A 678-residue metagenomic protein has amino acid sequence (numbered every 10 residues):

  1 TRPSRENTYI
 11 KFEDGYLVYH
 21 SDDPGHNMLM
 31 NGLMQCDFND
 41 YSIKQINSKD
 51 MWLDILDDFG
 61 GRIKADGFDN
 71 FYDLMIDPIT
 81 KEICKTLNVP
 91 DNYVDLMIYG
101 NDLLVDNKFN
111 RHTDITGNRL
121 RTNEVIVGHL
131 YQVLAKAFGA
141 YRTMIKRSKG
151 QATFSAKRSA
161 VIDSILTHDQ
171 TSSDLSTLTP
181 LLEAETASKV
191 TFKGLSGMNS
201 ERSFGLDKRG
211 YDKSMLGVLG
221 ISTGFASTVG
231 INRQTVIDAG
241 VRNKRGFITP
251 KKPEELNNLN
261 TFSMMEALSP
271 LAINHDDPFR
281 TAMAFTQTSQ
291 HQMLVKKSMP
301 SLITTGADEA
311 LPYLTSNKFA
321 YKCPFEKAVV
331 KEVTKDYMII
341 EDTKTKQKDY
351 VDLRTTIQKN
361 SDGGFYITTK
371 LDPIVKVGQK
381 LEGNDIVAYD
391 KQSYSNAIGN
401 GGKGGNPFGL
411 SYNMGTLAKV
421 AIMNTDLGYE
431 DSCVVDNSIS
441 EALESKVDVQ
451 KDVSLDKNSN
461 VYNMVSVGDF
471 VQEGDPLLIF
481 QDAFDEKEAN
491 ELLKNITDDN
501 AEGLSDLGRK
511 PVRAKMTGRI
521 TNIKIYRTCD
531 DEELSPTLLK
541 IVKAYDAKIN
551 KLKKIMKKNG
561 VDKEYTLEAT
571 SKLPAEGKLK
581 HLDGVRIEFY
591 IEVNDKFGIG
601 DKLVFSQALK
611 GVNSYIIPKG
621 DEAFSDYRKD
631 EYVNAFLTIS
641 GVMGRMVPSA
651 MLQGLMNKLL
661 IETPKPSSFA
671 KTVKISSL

Functional and structural regions predicted by a protein language model:
T1, H168-D238, L302-E326, K331 (+1 more regions): Conserved mixed alpha/beta core segments that line enzyme active sites in large multi-domain catalysts
T1-V190, F225, V236-A239, N243 (+9 more regions): N-terminal non-catalytic structural scaffold regions of very large proteins
R2-R5, R62, R111, R119-R121 (+19 more regions): Arginine residue identity/basic-tract feature
P24, Q234-I237, D352-K359: A short, sequence-level motif marking secondary-structure junctions
G100-G117, S200-S203, Y211-S214, A307-T315 (+3 more regions): Short linear interaction motifs
K252-L678: Conserved structured catalytic cores and adjacent interaction surfaces of nucleotide-binding/hydrolyzing enzymes
